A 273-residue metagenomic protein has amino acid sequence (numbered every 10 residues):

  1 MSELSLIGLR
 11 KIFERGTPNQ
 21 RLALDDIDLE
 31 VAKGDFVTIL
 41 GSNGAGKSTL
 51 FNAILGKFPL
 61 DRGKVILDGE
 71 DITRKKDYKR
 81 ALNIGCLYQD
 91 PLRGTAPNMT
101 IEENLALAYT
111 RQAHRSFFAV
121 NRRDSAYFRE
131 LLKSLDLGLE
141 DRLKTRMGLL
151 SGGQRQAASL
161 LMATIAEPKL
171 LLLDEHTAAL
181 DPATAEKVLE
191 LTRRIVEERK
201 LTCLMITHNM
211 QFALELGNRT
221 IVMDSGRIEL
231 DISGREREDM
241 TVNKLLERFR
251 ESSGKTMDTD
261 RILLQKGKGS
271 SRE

Functional and structural regions predicted by a protein language model:
S2-E3, I12-D26, K76: A short, flexible loop at the N-terminus of ABC-type nucleotide-binding domains that lies
T17, D71-G85, R93, R115 (+2 more regions): ABC ATPase NBD coupling module
L40-S42: The feature captures the beta-strand-to-loop junction immediately N-terminal to the Walker
L55: Helix-to-loop junction immediately C-terminal to a conserved catalytic motif
G63-E70, L230-I232: Conserved ABC transporter NBD signature motif
A163-T164: ABC ATPase C-loop
T207-H208: H-loop/switch region of ABC-family ATPase nucleotide-binding domains
E238-E273: ABC ATPase nucleotide-binding domains
